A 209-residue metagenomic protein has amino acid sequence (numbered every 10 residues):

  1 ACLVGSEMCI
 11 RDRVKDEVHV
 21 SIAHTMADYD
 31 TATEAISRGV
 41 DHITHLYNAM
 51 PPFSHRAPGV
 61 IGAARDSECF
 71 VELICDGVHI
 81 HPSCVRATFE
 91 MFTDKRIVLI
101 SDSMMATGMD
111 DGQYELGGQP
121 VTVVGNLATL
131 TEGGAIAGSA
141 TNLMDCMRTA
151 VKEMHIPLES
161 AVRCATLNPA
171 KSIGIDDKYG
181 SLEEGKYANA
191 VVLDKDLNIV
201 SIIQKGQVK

Functional and structural regions predicted by a protein language model:
A1-G5, C9-D12: Single conserved hydrophobic/aromatic residue that forms the stacking wall/gate of nucleotide- or nucleobase-binding
S6, V20-T25, I74-R86, E90-M91 (+2 more regions): Active-site glycine- and acidic-residue-rich loops that bind and position anionic ligands or nucleotide-like cofactors
V14-V20, I36-T44, D66-F70, M91-R96: Glycine-enriched alpha-helix->loop->beta-strand junction motifs that scaffold or abut catalytic
D28, A49-D66: Active-site loop-to-helix "anion-binding N-cap" substructures in soluble metabolic enzymes
D30-A32, G59-V60, C84, G180: Short acidic active-site motifs
H42, A57-I61, I74-H79: Catalytic alpha/beta core domains of metabolic enzymes, predominantly
V60-L73, F89-L193: His/Asp/Glu-enriched, well-ordered alpha-helical/loop segment that forms or immediately abuts the divalent-metal
